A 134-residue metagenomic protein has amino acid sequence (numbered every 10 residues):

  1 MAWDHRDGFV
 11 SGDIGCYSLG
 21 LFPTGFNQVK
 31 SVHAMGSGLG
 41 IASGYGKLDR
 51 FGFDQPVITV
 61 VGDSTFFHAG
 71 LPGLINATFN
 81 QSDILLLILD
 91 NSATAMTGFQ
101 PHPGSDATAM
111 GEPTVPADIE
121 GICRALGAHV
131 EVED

Functional and structural regions predicted by a protein language model:
M1-P23: Cofactor-pocket helix-loop regions in the catalytic cores of large enzyme subunits
L21-D134: Thiamine diphosphate
